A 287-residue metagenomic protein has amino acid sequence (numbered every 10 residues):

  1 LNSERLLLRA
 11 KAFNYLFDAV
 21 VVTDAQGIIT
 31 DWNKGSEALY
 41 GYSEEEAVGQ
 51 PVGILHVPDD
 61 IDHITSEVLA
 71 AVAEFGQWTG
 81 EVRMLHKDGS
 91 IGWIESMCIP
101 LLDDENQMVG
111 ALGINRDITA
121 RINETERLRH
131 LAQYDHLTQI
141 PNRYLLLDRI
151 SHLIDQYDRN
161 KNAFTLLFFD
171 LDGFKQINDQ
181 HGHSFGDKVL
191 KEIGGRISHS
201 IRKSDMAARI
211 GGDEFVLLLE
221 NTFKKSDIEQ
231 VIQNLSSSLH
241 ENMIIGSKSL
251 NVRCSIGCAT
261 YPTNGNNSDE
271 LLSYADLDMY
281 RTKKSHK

Functional and structural regions predicted by a protein language model:
L1-L8, D104, R116-H130, N142: PAS-associated C-terminal cap
K34, A38, E46-D59: PAS-family sensory/regulatory domains
H56, Q107-D117, Y274: PAS-family sensory domains
D59-S90, I154: Terminal output helix/cap of sensory domains in signal transduction proteins
S96-C98, G113-N115, R253: Sensory-domain boundary capping and coupling elements
R129-Q133, Q139-T165, D172-R202, A208-L217 (+3 more regions): Conserved long alpha-helical elements within nucleotide-processing catalytic cores of c-di-GMP signaling and class III
A208-R209, L239-S255: Catalytic core regions of nucleotide second-messenger enzymes
H240, N267-K287: Catalytic/regulatory signature loops of cyclic-dinucleotide turnover enzymes and related class III nucleotidyl cyclases
